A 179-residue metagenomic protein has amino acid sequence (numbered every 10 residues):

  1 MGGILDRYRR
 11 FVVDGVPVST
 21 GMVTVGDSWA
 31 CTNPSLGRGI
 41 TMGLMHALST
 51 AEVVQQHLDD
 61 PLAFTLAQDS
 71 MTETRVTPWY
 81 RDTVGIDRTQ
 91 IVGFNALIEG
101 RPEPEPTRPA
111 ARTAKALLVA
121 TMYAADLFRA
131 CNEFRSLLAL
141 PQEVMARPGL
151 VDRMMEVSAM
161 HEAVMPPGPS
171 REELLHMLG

Functional and structural regions predicted by a protein language model:
M1-S49, V53-R75: FAD/FMN-dependent oxidoreductases across multiple families
A51-G179: C-terminal helical "tail/cap" subdomain of flavin- and related membrane-associated enzymes
